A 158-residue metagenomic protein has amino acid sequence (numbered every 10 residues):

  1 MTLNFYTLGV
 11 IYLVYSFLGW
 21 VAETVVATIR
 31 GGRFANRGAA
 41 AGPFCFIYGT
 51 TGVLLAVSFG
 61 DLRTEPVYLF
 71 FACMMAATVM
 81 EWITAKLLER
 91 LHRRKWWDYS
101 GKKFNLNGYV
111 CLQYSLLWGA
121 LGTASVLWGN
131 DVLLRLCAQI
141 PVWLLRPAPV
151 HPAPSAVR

Functional and structural regions predicted by a protein language model:
M1-R158: Aromatic-rich, lipid-facing transmembrane alpha helices and their immediate juxtamembrane interface loops in integral
